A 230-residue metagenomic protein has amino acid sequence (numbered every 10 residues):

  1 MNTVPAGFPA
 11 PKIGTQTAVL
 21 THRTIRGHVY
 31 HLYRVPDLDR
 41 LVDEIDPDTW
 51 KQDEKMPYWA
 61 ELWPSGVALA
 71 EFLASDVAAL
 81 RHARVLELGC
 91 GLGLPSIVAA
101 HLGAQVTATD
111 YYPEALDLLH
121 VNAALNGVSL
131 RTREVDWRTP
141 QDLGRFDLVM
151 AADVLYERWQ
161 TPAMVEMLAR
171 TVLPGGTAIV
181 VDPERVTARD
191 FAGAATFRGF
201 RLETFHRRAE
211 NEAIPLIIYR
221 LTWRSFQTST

Functional and structural regions predicted by a protein language model:
M1-T230: S-adenosylmethionine-dependent methyltransferases
